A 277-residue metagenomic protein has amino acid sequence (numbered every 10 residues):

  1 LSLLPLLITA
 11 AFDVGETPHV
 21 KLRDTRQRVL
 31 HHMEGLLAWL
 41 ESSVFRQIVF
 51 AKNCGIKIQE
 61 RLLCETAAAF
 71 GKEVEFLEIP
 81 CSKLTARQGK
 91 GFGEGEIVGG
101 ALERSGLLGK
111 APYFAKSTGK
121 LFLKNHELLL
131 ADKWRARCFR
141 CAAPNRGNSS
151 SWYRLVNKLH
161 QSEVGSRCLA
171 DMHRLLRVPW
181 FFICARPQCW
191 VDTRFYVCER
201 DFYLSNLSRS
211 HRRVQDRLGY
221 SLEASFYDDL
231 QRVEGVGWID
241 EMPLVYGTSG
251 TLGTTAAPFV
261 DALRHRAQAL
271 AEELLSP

Functional and structural regions predicted by a protein language model:
L1-P277: ER/Golgi luminal nucleotide-sugar-dependent glycosyltransferases, focusing on the catalytic module
